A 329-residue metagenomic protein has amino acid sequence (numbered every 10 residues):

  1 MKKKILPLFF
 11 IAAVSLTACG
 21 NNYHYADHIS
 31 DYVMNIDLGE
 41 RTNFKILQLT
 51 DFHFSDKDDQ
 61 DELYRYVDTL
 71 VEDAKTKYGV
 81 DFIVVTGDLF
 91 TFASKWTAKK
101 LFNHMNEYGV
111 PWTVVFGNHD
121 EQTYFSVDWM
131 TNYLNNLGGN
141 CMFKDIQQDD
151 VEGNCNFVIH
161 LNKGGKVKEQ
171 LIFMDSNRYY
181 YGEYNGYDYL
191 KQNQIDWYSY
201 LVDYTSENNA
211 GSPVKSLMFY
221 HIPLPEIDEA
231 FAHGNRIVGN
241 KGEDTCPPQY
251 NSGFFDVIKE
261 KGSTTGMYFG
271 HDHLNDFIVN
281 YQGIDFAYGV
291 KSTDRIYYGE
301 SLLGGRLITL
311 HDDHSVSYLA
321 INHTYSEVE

Functional and structural regions predicted by a protein language model:
G20-K100: N-terminal active-site segment of His-dependent metallophosphoesterases
Y23-D27, D31-I36, E40, V158-G164 (+2 more regions): Binuclear metal-dependent phosphoesterase catalytic core
H28-Y32, K100-A210, R306-T309: Extended active-site neighborhood of metal-dependent phosphoesterases/phosphodiesterases
N43-D56, K168-R178, F219, D285-K291: Active-site-proximal beta-strand elements of phosphoester/diester hydrolases
L47-R65, F90-W96, Q122-T123, D128-W129 (+3 more regions): Acidic/histidine-rich helix-loop elements that form or flank divalent-metal/phosphate-binding sites at the catalytic
S55-K57, F90-W96, V114-F125, Y179-G182 (+3 more regions): Active-site environment of divalent metal-dependent phosphoester hydrolases
D59-E62, G87-M105, E121-G139, A230 (+1 more regions): Metal-dependent catalytic neighborhoods of phosphoester/phosphodiester hydrolases
A74-F82, Q170-I172, N185-D276: His/acidic metal-ligating clusters that form di-metal
